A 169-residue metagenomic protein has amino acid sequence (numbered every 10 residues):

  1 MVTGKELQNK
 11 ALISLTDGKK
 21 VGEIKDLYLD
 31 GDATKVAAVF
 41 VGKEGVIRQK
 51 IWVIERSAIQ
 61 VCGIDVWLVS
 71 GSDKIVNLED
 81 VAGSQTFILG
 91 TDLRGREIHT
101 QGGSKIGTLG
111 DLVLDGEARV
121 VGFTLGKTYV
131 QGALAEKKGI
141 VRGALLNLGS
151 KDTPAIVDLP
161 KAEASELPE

Functional and structural regions predicted by a protein language model:
M1-E169: Peripheral interaction segments used for macromolecular assembly
